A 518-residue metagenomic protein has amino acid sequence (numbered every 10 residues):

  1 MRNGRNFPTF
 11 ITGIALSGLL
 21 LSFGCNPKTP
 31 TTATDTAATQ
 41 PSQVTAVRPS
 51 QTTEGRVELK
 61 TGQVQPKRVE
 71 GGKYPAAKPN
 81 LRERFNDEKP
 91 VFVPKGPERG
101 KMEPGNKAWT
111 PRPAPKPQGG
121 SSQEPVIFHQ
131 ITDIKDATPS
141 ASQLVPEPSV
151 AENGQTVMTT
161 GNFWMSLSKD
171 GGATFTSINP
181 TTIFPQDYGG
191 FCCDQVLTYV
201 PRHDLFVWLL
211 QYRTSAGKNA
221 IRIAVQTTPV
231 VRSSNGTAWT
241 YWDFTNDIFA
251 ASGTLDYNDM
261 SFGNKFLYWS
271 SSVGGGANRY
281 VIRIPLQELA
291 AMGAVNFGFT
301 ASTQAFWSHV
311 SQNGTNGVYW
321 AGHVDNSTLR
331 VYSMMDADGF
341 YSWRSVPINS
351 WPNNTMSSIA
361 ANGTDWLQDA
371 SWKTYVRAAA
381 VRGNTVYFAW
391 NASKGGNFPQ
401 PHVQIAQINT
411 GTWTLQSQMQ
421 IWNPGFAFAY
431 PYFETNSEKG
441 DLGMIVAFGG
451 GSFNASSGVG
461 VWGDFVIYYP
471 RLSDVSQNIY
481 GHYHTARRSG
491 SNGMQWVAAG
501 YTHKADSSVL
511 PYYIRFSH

Functional and structural regions predicted by a protein language model:
M1-N3, G24, C192: The N-terminal extracellular segments of secreted preproproteins, especially immediately downstream of signal
R2-T12: Bacterial N-terminal signal peptides that target proteins for export
G13, L21-Q43: Bacterial Sec-dependent N-terminal signal peptides
A38-H518: C-terminal PAP-associated
